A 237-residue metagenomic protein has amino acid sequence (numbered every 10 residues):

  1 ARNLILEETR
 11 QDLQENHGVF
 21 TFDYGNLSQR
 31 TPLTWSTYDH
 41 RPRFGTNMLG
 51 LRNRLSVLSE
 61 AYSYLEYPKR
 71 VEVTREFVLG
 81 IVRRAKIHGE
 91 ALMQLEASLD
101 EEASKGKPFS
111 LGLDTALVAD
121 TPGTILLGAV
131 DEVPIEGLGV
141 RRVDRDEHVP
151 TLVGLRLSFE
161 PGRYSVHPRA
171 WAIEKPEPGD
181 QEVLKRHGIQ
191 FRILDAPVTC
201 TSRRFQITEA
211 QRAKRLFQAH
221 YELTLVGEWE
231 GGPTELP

Functional and structural regions predicted by a protein language model:
A1-P237: Structured catalytic-domain cores with a bias toward divalent-metal coordination
